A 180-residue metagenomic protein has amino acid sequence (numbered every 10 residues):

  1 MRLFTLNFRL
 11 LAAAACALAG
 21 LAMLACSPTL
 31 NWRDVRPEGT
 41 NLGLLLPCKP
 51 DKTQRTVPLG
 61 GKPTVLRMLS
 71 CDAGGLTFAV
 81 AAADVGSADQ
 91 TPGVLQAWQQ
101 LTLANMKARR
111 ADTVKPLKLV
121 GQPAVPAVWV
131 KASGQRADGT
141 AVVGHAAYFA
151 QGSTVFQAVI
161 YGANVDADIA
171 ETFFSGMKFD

Functional and structural regions predicted by a protein language model:
R2-A15: Bacterial N-terminal signal peptides that target proteins for export
A22-A25: C-terminal motif of bacterial Sec signal peptides marking the signal peptidase cleavage site
S27-T29: Bacterial signal peptide processing site
W32-G43, N164: Short aromatic-glycine motifs in intrinsically disordered, low-complexity regions
G39-N41, A73-G75, A137-G139, S153: Glycine-centered tight beta-turn/hairpin loop motif at sheet-sheet or coil-to-beta transitions
L45, K49-M68, L101-A150: Signature of long, low-cysteine stretches enriched in small and polar/charged residues
P50-K52, V94-R110, G152-D180: Surface-exposed amphipathic alpha-helical segments
M68-A97, F156-V159: A short acidic-to-branched-hydrophobic micro-motif
